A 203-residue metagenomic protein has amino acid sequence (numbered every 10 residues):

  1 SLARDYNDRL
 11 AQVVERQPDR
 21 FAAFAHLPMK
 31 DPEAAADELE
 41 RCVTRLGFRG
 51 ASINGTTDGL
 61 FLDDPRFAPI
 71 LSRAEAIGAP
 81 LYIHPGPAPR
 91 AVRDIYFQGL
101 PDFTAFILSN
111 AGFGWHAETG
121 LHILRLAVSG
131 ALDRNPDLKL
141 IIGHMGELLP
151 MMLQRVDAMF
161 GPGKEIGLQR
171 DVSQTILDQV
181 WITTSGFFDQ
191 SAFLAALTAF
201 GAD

Functional and structural regions predicted by a protein language model:
S1-I123, S129: Active-site gating/metal-coordination segments in enzymes
Q98, F103-D203: H/E-rich (His + Asp/Glu) clusters that bind or coordinate divalent metals
